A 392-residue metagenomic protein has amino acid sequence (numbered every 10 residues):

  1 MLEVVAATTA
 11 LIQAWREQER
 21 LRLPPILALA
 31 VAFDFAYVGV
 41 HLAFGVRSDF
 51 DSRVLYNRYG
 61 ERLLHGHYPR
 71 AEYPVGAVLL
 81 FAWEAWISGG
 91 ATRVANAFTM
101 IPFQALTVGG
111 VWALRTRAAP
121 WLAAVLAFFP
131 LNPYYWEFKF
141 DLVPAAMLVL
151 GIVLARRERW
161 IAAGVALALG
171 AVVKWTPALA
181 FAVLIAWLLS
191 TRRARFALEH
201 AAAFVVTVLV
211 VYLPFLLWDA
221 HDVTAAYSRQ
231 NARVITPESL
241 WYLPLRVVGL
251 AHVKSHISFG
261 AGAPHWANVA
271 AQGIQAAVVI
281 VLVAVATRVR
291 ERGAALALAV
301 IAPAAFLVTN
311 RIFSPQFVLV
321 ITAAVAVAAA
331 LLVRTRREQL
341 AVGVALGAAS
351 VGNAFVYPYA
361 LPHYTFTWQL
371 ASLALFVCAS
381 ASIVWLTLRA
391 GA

Functional and structural regions predicted by a protein language model:
L2-Y227, V269-A392: Multi-pass membrane glycosyltransferase architecture that uses lipid-linked
L79-G89, V247-H265: Juxtamembrane membrane-water interface segments that cap and precede transmembrane helices
V234-E238, N268: Extended ligand-binding clefts on enzyme/binding-domain cores
W241: Core nucleotidyl-transferase/polymerase catalytic module
P244-V247, H265-I274: Hydrophobic alpha-helical transmembrane segments
